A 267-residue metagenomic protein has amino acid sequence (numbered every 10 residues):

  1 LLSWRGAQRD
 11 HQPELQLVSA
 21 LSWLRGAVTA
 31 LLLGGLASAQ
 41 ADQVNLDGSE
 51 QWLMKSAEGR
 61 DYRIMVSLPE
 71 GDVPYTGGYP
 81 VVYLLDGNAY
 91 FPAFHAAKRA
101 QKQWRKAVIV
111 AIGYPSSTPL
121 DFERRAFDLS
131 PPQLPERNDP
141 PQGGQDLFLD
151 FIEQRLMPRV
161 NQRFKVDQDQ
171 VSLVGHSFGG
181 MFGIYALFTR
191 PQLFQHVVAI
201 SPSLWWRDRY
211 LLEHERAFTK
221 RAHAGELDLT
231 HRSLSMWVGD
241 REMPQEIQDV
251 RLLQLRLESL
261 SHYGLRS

Functional and structural regions predicted by a protein language model:
D10-H11: Intrinsic-disorder-associated, low-complexity terminal segments enriched in Asp/Asn/His/Tyr and depleted of Lys/Arg
G26-G35: Bacterial N-terminal signal peptides
A37-A41: Sec/Tat signal peptide C-region and signal peptidase I cleavage site
D42-S267: Non-catalytic cap/lid and distal C-terminal segments of serine-dependent acyl enzymes
